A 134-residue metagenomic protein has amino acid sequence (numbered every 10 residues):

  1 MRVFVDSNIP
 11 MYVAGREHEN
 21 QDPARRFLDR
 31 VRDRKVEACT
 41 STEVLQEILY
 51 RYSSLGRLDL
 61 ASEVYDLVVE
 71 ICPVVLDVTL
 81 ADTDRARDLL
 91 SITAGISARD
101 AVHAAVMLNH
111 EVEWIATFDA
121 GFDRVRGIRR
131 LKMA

Functional and structural regions predicted by a protein language model:
M1-T40, S53-S62, A134: Short, well-structured N-terminal submotif of metal-dependent ribonuclease cores
R2, A104-A134: Acidic, PIN/NYN-like endoribonuclease modules and their adjacent C-terminal/linker elements
S7, T42, D100-A104: Conserved glycosyltransferase catalytic-site signature
P10, L45, F122-D123: A generic structural signal for short hydrophobic patches within well-formed alpha-helices
T42-E43, L80, D119-A120: Short secondary-structure boundary segments
Y65-V68, V78, T93, D123-A134: Internal alpha/beta domain cores that form substrate/cofactor-binding pockets in large enzymes and binding proteins
V74-A116: Active-site neighborhoods of divalent-metal-dependent phosphate/nucleic-acid chemistry enzymes
